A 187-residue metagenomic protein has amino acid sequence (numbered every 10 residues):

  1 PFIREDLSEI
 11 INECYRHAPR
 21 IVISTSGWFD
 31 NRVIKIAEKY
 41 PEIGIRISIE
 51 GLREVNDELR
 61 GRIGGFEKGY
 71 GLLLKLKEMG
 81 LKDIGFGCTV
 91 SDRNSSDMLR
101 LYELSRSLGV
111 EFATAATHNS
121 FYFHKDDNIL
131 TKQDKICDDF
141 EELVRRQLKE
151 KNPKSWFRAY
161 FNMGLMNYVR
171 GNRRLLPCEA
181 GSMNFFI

Functional and structural regions predicted by a protein language model:
P1-S24, W28-E42: Conserved Radical SAM active-site core
I11-E13, H17-P19, K39, I43-E50 (+1 more regions): Radical SAM enzyme [4Fe-4S]-AdoMet core and its adjacent flexible, acidic and glycine-rich loops/tails across
